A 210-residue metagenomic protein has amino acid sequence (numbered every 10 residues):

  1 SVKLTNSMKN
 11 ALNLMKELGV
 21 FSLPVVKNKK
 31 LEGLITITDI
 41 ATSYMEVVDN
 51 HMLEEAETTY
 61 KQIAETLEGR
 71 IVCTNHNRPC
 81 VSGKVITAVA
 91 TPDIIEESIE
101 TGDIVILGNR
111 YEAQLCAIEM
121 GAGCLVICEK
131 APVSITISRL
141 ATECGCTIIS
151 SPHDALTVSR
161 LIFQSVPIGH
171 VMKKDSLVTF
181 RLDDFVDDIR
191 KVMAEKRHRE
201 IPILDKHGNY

Functional and structural regions predicted by a protein language model:
S1, I37-L53, V158-S159: A short, polar/charged loop-to-alpha-helix boundary motif
S1-L14, V25-V26, K61-Q62, E68-I71 (+3 more regions): Bateman/CBS regulatory modules and CBS-like beta-alpha motifs in cytosolic regions of diverse proteins
V2, K16-G19, Y44, V48 (+5 more regions): Beta-strand/loop-dominated core regions that host nucleotide or nucleotide-derived cofactor-binding catalytic loops
M15, L23-I40, M193, I201-Y210: A glycine-centered beta-loop-beta connector
L18-S22, K27-N28, S43-Y44, D49-E55: Non-catalytic interaction/clamp surfaces of large macromolecular machines
S22-P24, I104-L107, C124-E129, S134 (+2 more regions): Short hydrophobic alpha-helical runs that function as membrane-insertion/retention elements
N50-H51, L140-K173: Long, charge-dense
I118-C124: Short, surface-exposed connector motifs at secondary-structure boundaries
